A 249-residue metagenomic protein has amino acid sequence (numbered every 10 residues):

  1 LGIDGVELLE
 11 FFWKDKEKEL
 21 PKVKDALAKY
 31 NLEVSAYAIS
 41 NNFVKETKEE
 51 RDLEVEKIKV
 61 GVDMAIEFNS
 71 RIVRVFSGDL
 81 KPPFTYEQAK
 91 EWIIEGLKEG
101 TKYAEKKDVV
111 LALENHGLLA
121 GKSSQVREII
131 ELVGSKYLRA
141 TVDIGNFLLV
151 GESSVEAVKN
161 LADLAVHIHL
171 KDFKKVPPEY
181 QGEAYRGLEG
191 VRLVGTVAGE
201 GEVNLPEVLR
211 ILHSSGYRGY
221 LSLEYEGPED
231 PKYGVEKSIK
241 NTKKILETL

Functional and structural regions predicted by a protein language model:
L1, E50-D63, V150-V158, L205-V208: Short, acidic/polar
L1-F11, N69: Catalytic domains of carbohydrate-active enzymes, especially glycoside hydrolases
D4, R71, V166, R218-G219: Short acidic/polar active-site loop segments enriched in Thr and Asp
G5-V6, Y37, K98-E202, P206: Acidic/histidine-rich catalytic cores of soluble enzymes
V6, L27, E54, A65 (+7 more regions): Conserved, mostly hydrophobic/aromatic
L8-L20, N42-K48, K81-T85, G117-S123 (+4 more regions): Acidic-and-aromatic substrate-binding clefts and catalytic sites of carbohydrate-active enzymes
A28-K29, K45-A140, N160: Active-site acidic/histidine proton-transfer and metal-coordination neighborhood in alpha/beta enzyme cores
K232-L249: C-terminal helical cap(s) of enzyme catalytic domains, especially alpha/beta-barrels
